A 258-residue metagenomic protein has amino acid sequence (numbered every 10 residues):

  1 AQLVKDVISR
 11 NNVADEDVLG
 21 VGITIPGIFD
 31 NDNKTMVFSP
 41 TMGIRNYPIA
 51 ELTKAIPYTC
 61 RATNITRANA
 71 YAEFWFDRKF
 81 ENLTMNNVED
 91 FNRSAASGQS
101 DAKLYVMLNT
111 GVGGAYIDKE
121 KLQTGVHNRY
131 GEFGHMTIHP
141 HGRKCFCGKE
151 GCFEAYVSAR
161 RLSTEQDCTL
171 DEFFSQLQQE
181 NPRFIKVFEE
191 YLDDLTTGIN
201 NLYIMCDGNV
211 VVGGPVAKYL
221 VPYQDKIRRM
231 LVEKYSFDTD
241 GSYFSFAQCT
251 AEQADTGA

Functional and structural regions predicted by a protein language model:
A1, K54, R61-T63, A72 (+1 more regions): Glycine/GP-enriched mid-protein hinge/lid loop-to-helix segment characteristic of carbohydrate kinases
A1-D15, A155, S163-P222, S242-A254: Adenine-nucleotide phosphate-binding core of ATP-dependent small-molecule kinases
A1-N11, D17-V21, G27-L104, V221-K234: Glycine-rich phosphate-binding loop and adjoining helix at the ATP-binding site of ATP-dependent phosphoryl-transfer
D17-L19, L108-T110, D240: Short, basic and Ser/Thr-rich N-terminal targeting/leader segments
T24, H139, G213: Conserved residues at the C-terminal ends of beta-strands
P26-F29, N109-G111, V216-A217: Short glycine-rich anion-binding loops that position phosphate/pyrophosphate groups of nucleotides and phosphorylated
L231-S245: Charged, glycine-enriched surface loops/patches that mediate electrostatic binding to polyanionic ligands
